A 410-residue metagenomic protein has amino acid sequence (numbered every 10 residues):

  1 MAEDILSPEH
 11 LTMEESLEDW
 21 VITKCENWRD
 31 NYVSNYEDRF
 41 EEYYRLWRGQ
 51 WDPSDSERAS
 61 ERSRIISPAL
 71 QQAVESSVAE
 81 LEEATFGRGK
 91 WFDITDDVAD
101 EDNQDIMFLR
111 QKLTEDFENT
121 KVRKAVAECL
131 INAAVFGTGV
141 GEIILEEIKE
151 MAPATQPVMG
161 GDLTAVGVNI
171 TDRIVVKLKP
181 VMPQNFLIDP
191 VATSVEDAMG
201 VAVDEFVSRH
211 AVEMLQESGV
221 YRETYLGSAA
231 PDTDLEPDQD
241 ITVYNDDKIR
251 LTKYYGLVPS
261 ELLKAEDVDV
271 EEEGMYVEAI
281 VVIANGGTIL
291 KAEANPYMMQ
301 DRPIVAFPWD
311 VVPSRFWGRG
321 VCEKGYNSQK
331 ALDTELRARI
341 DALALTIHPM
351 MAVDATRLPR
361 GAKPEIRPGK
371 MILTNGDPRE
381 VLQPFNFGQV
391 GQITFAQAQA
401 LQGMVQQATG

Functional and structural regions predicted by a protein language model:
M1-E278, A284-T288, Q397-A400: Extended, helix-rich architectural segments
P68-L113, F117, L145, E278-R315 (+1 more regions): Long amphipathic alpha-helical segments
G325: His/Asp/Glu-rich acidic catalytic environments and adjacent acidic regulatory segments
S328-Q329, L401: Amphipathic, non-membrane alpha-helical segments that mediate helix-helix packing for oligomeric assemblies
